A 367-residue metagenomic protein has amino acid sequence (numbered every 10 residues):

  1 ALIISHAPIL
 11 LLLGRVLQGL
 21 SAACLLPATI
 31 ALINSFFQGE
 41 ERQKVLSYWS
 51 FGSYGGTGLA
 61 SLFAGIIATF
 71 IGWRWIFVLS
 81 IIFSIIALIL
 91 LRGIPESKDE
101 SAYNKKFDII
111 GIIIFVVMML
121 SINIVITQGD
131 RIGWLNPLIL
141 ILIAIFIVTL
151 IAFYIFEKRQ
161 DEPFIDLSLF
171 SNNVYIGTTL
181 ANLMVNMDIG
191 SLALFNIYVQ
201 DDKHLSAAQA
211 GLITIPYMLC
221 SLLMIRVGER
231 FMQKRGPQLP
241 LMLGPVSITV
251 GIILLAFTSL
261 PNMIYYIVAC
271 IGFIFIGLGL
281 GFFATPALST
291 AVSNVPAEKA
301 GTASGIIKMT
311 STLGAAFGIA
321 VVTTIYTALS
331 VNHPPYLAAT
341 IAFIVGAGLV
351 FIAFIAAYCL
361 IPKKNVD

Functional and structural regions predicted by a protein language model:
A1, L10, L17, C24-L25 (+13 more regions): Hydrophobic residues within membrane-embedded alpha-helical segments of Major Facilitator Superfamily
A1-G93, G228, L239, L243-T249 (+4 more regions): Transmembrane-helix bundle of Major Facilitator Superfamily
I3-A7, R92-P95, I126-G129, Y154-K158 (+5 more regions): Transmembrane helix-loop junctions and nearby membrane-interface residues
T29, I82, M118-M119, L192 (+2 more regions): ATP/adenylate-binding site constellation spanning eukaryotic-like Ser/Thr protein kinases, ABC-transporter
L32, F36, I66, L90-G93 (+6 more regions): A residue-level signal for alpha-helical anchor/packing sites in multi-pass solute transporters
G52, F70-I71, P137-L142, D161-K364: 12-transmembrane solute porter fold
G55, L59, F63, I67 (+8 more regions): Hydrophobic faces of alpha-helical transmembrane segments in multi-pass integral membrane proteins
T69-N182, I213, A347: Hydrophobic transmembrane-helix bundles of small-molecule transporters
